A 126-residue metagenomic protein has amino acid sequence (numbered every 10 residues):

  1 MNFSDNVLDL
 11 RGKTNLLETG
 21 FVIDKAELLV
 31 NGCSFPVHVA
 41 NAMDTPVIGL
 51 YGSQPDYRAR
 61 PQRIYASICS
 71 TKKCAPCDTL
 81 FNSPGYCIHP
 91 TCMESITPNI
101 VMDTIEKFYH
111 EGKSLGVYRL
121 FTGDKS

Functional and structural regions predicted by a protein language model:
M1-G52: Donor-binding and catalytic core of enzymes assembling or modifying cell-surface/extracellular glycoconjugates
D9-L10, N41-D124: Nucleotide-sugar donor-binding patch of glycosyltransferase catalytic domains
